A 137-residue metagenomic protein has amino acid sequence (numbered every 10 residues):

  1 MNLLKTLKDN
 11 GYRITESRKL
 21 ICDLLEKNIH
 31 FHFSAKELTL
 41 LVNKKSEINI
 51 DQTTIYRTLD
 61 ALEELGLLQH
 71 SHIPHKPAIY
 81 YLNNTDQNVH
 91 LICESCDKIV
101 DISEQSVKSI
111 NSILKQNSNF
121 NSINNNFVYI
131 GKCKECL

Functional and structural regions predicted by a protein language model:
M1-D23: Short alpha-helical segments that sit at the start of domains
N10, I21, E63, H70-S71: Conserved N-terminal glycine/acidic-rich loop preference
N28, S34-E47: DNA-recognition alpha helix
I55-L65: Basic amphipathic alpha-helical segments that dock to polyanions
L65-L137: Non-DNA-binding regulatory cores of transcription-related proteins, predominantly C-terminal effector-binding
